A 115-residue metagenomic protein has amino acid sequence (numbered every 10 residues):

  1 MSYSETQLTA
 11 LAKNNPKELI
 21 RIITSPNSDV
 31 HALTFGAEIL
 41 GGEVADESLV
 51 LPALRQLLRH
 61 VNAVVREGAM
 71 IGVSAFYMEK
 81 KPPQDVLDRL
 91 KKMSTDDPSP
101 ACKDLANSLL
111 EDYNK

Functional and structural regions predicted by a protein language model:
M1-A12, H31-A45, E67-K81, P100-K115: Structural detector for internal amphipathic alpha-helices that build alpha-solenoid repeat scaffolds
E5, H60, L90-M93, D97 (+1 more regions): A generic structural signal for ordered secondary structure
A10-T24, A45-R59, K81-S94: Amphipathic alpha-helical scaffolding segments comprising HEAT/armadillo-like alpha-solenoid repeats
E18-E38: A short, compositionally biased N-terminal segment around positions ~18-40 that is enriched in charged/polar residues
N27-D29, V61-N62, P98-S99: Short inter-helical turns and helix N-cap capping residues of alpha-solenoid HEAT/ARM repeat scaffolds
